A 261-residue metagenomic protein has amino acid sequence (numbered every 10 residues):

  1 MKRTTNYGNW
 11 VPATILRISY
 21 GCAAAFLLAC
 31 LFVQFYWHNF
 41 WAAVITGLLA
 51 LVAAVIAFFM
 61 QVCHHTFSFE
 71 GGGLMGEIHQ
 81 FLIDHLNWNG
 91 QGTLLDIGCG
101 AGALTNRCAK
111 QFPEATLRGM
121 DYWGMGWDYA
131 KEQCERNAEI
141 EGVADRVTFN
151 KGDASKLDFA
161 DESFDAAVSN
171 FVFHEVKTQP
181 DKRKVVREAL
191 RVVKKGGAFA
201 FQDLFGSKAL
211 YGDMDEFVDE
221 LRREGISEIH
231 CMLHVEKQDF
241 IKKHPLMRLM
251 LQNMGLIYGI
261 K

Functional and structural regions predicted by a protein language model:
G8-I18, A57-I78: Class I SAM-dependent methyltransferase Rossmann-like catalytic core, especially the SAM/SAH-binding loop
G73-Q91: Conserved alpha-helix/loop element of class I SAM-dependent methyltransferases that forms part of the SAM/SAH-binding
G90-G100, R118: Conserved class I S-adenosyl-L-methionine
A101-P113: Conserved SAM-binding loop of SAM-dependent methyltransferases across substrates and taxa, primarily the Class I
S155-A167: A short acidic, Gly/Pro-enriched loop at the edge of an enzyme's catalytic core that lines a small-molecule cofactor
K182-K195: A short glycine-rich, Lys/Arg-flanked "PGG" loop and its adjoining helix->strand segment in the class I
G196-D203: Conserved beta-strand signature within the Rossmann-like core of class I S-adenosyl-L-methionine
Q238-K261: Core SAM-dependent methyltransferase catalytic element
